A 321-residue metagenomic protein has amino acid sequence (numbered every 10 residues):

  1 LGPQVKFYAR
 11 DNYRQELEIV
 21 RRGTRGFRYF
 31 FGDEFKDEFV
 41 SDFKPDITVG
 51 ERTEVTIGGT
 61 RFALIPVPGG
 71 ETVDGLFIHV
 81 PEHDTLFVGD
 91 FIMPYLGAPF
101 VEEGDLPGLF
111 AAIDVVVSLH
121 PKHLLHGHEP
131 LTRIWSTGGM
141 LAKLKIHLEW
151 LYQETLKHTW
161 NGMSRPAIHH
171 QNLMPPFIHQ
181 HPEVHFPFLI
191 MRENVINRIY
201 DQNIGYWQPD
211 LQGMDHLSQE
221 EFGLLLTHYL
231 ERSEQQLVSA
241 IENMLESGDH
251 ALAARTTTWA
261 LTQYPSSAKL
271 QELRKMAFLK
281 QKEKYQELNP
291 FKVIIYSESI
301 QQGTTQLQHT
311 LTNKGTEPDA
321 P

Functional and structural regions predicted by a protein language model:
N12-V67, F110-H120: Metallo-beta-lactamase
V101, T159-W160, M244-L245: Hydrophobic/aromatic side-chain positions at a characteristic register within alpha-helices of tetratricopeptide repeats
P107-A167, Q171-Q202, Y206-W207, Q271 (+1 more regions): Divalent-metal (often Zn2+) His-rich catalytic cores of metallo-beta-lactamase-fold enzymes
K143, D210-L237: TPR-adjacent "capping" and linker segments in tetratricopeptide-repeat scaffold/adaptor proteins
N172, H250, T257-T258: Inward-facing hydrophobic residues that define packing positions of alpha-helical scaffold repeats
N197-G213, F278-T304, T316-P321: Alpha-helical linker/edge segments of TPR/alpha-solenoid repeat scaffolds and analogous pre-/post-domain helices
E231, Y264-S266: Short coil turns that delineate tetratricopeptide repeat
